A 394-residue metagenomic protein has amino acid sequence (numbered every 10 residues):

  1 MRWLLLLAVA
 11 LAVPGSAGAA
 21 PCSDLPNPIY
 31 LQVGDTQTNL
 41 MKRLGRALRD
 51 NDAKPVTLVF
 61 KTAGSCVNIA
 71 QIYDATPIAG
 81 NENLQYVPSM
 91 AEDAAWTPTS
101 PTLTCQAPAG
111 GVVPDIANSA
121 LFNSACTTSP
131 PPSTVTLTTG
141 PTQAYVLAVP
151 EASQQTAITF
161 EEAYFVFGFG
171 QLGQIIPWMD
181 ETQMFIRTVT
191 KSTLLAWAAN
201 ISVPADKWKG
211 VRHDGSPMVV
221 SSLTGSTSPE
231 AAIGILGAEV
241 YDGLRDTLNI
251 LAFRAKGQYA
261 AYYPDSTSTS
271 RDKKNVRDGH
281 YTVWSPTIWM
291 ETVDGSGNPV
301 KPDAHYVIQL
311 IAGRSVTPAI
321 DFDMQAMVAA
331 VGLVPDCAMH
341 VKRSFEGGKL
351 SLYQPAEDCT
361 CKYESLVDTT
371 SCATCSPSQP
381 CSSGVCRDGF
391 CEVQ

Functional and structural regions predicted by a protein language model:
M1-L4: Positively charged n-region of N-terminal signal peptides that target proteins for export
P14-S16: N-terminal signal peptide c-region/cleavage motif recognized by signal peptidases
A19-Q394: Flexible loop/hinge segments at secondary-structure junctions
